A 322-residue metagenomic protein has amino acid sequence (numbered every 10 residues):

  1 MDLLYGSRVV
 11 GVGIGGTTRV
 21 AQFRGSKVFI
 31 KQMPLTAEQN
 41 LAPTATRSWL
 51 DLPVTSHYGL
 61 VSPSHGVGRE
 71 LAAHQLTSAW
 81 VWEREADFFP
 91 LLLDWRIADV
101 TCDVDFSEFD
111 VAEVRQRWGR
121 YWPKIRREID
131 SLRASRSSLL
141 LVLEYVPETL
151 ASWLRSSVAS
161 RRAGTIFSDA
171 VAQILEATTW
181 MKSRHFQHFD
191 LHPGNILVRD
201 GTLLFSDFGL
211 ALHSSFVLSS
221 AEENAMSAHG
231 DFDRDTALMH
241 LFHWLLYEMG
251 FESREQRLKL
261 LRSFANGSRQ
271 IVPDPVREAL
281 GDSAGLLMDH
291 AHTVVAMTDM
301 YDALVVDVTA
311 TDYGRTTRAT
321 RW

Functional and structural regions predicted by a protein language model:
M1-V28, L35-L41, Q270-W322: Regulatory N- and C-terminal appendages and interdomain linkers associated with kinase/kinase-like NTP transferase
R19-L76, R84-V104: ATP-binding glycine-rich loop module of kinase domains
L35, A98, E148, R199-S214: Activation segment
D87-G164: Conserved structural core of kinase catalytic domains
I174-M181: Conserved hydrophobic alpha-helix
S183-P193, V198: Catalytic-loop of the protein kinase fold
L204, F208-V308: C-lobe/activation-segment region of protein kinase-like
